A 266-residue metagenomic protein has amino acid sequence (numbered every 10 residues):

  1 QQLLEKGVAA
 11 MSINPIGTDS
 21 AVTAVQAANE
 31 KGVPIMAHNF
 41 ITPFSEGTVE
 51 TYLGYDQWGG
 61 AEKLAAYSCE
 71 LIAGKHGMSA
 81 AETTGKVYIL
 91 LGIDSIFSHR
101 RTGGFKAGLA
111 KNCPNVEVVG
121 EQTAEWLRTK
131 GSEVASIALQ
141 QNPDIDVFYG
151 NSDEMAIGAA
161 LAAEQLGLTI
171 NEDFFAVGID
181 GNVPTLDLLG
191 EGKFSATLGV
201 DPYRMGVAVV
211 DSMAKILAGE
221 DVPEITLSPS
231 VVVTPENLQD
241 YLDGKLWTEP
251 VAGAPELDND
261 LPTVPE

Functional and structural regions predicted by a protein language model:
Q1-E266: A residue-level marker of the well-folded mature domains of exported/periplasmic proteins
